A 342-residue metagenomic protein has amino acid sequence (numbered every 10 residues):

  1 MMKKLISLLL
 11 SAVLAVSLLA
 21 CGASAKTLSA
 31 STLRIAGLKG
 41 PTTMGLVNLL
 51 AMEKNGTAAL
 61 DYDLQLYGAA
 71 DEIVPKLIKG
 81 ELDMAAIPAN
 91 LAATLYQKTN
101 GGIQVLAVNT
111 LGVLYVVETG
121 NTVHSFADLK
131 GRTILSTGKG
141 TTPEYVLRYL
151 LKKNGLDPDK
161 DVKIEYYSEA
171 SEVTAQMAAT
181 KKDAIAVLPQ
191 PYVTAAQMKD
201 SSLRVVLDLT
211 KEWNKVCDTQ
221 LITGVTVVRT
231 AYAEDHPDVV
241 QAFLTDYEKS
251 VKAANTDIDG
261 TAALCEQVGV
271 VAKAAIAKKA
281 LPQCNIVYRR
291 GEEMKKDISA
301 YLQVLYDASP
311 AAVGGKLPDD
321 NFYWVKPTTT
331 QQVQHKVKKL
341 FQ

Functional and structural regions predicted by a protein language model:
M1-T32, Q331-Q342: Short, low-complexity disordered leader/linker segments with a strong preference for bacterial N-terminal type II
K26-D161, E165-Y166, Q190, V206: Short, glycine-/small- and polar/acidic-enriched structural segments that line small-molecule recognition paths
N48-L50, L114-S125, Q220-V239, V287-R290: A bilobed periplasmic-binding-protein/Venus flytrap-type ligand-binding module shared by bacterial periplasmic
E53-L60, K211-T219, I286-K295: Short, solvent-exposed loop/beta-turn-alpha elements that line the ligand-binding surface or hinge of extracytoplasmic
N90-L91, E172-L264: Pocket-lining segment of extracytoplasmic ligand-binding domains
V108-E118, R204-Y232, P282-Q283, D320-N321 (+1 more regions): Periplasmic-binding protein-like
A233-A312: Secondary-structure end/capping motifs
S299, Q303-Q342: Conserved C-terminal helix/tail region of periplasmic/extracytoplasmic solute-binding proteins
